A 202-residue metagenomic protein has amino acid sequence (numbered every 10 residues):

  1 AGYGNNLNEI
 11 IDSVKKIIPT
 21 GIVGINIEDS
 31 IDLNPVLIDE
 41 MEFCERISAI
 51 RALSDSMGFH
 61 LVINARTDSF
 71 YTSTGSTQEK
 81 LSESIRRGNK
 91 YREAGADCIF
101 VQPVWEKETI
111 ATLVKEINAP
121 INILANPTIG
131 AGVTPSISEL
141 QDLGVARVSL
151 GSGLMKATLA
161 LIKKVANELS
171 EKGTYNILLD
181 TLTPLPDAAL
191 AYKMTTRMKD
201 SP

Functional and structural regions predicted by a protein language model:
A1-L150, A157, N167-E168, R197-S201: Alpha/beta enzyme core
G151-P202: Extended, intrinsically disordered, low-complexity segments
